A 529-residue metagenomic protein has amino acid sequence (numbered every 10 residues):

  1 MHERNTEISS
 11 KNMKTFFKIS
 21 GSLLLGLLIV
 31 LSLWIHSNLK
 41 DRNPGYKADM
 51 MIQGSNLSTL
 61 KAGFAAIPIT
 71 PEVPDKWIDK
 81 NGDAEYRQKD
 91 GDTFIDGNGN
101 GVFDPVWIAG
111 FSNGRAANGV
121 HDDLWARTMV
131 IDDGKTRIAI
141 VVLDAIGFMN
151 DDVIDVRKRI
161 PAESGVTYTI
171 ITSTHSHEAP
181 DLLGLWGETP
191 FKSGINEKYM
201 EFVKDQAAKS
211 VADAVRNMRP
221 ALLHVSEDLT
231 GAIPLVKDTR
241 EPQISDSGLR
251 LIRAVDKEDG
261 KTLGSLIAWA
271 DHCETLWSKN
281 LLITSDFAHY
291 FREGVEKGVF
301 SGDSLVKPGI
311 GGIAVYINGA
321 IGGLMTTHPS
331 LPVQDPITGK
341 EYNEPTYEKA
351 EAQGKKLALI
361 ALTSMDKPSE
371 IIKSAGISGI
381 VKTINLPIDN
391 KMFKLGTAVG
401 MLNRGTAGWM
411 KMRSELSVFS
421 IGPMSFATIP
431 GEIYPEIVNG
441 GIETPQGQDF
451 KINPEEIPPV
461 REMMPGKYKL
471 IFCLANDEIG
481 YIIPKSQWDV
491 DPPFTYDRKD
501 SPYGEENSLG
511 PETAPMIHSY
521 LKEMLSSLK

Functional and structural regions predicted by a protein language model:
E7-G26: N-terminal Sec-pathway targeting helices
F16-S22, S32-S173, A179-A352, M365-K529: Conserved beta-alpha junction segments in alpha/beta enzyme cores
